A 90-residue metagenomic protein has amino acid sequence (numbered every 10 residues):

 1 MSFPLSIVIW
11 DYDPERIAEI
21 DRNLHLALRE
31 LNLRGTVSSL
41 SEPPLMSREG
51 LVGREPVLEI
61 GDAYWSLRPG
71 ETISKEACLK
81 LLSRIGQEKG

Functional and structural regions predicted by a protein language model:
M1, R48-L51: Short glycine/proline-enriched loop/turn "hinge" motifs that connect secondary-structure elements and lie
M1-E30: Local sequence-structure signature of Cys/Sec-based thiol-disulfide redox active-site neighborhoods
I9-Y12, L33-L45: Thiol-based oxidoreductase modules, predominantly thioredoxin-like and allied folds used for disulfide exchange
I17-D21, S41, E49: Short polar/charged helix/loop
N32-G35, S41, R54, L67-G70: Cofactor-cradling patches in redox/metallo enzymes
G50-I60: Structural micro-motif
I60-G90: Non-catalytic, surface beta->alpha helical segment in thiol-disulfide oxidoreductase systems
